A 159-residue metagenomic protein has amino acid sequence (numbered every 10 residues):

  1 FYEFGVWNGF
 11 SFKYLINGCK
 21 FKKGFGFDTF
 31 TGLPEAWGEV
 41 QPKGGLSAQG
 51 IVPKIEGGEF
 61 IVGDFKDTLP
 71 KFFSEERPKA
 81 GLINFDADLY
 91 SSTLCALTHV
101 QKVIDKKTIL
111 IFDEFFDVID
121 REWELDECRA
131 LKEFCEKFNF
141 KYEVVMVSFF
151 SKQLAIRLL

Functional and structural regions predicted by a protein language model:
F1-L159: S-adenosylmethionine/decaboxylated-SAM
